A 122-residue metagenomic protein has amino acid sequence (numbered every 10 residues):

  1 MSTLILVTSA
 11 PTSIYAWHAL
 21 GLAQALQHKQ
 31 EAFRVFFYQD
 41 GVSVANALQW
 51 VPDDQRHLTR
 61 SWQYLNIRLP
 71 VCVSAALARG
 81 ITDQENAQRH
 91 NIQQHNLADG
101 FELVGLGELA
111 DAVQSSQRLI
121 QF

Functional and structural regions predicted by a protein language model:
S2-W17, V42-W50: Short, glycine-rich nucleotide/cofactor-binding loops
T3, A32-F33, L69: Hydrophobic anchor at the start of a short beta-strand that flanks the dinucleotide cofactor-binding loop
Y15-Q30, V35: Histidine-anchored nucleotide/phosphate-binding helix
L20-A23, T59-W62, A110: Short amphipathic alpha-helical segments and helix-helix/interface helices
L20-Q24, P52, N86: Short, solvent-exposed amphipathic alpha-helical segments in soluble enzyme and RNA/protein-processing domains
Q39-V42, A75-L77: Short beta-alpha junction loops
V51-A78: A glycine-rich helix N-cap at a beta->alpha junction
A78-F122: N-terminal glycine-rich phosphate/adenylate-binding segment common to multiple enzyme folds
